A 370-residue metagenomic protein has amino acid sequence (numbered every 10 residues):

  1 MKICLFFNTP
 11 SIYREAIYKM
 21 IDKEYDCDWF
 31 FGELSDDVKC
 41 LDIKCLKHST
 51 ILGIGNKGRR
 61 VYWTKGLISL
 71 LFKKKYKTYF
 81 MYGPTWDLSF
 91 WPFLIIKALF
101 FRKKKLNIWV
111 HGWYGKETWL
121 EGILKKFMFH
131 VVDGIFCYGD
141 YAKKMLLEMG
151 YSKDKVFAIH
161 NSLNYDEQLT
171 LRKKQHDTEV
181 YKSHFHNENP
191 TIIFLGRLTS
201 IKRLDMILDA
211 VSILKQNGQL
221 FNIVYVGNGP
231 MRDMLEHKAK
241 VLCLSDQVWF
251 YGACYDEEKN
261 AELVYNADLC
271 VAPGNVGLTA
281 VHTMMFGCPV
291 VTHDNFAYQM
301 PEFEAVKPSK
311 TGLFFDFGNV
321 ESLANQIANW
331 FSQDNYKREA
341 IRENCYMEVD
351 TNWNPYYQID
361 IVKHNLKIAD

Functional and structural regions predicted by a protein language model:
W86-D87, K104-G122, V131-G134: A short, histidine- and acid-enriched strand-loop-helix "catalytic/donor-clamping" loop that lines the nucleotide-sugar
V132-Y181, N187: Donor nucleotide-sugar binding/catalytic pocket of nucleotide-sugar-dependent glycosyltransferases
K182-K202, L208-V211: Conserved donor-binding/catalytic core segment of Leloir-type glycosyltransferases
V226, D233-C254: Nucleotide-activated donor-binding/catalytic signature segment of Leloir-type glycosyltransferases, i.e., the conserved
E262-N275, C288-P289: Acidic donor-binding loop of glycosyltransferase active sites
P289-Y298: Short hydrophobic beta-strand element within catalytic cores of glycosyltransferases and related nucleotide-activated
M300-N329, Y336: Change "using UDP/GDP/dTDP sugars" to "using nucleotide sugars
S332-L366: A charged, aromatic-enriched C-terminal amphipathic alpha-helix characteristic of glycosyltransferases across folds
